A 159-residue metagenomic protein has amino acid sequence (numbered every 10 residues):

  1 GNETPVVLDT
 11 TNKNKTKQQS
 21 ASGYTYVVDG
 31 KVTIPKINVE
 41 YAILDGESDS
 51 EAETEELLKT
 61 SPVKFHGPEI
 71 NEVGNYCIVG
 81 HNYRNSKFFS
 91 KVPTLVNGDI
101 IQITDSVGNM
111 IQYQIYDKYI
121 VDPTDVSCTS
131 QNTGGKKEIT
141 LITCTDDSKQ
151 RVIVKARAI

Functional and structural regions predicted by a protein language model:
G1-I159: Solvent-exposed, non-transmembrane regions of membrane-associated and secreted proteins
